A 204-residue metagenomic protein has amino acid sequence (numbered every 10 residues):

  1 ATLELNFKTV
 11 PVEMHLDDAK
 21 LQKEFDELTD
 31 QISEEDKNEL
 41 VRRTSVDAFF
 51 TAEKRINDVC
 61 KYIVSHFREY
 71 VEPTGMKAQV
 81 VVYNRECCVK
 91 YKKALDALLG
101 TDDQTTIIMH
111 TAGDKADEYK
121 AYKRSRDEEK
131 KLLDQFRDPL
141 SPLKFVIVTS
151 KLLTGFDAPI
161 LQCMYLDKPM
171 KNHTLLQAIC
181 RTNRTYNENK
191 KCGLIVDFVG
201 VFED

Functional and structural regions predicted by a protein language model:
A1-M76, K92-D96: Interdomain helical connector at the RecA1-RecA2 junction of SF1/SF2 helicase-like NTPases
A1-T2, N6, E13, A48 (+6 more regions): A general structural signal for short secondary-structure junctions and capping/turn motifs
E4-N6, E13-K20, V89-K90, A116 (+3 more regions): Short helix/loop capping segments that flank catalytic or ligand/cofactor-binding pockets
Y70-K77, D157-C163: Short, surface-exposed connector motifs at secondary-structure boundaries
M76-N84: Conserved RecA-like ASCE P-loop NTPase motor core of nucleic-acid helicases/translocases
Y83-L95, L99-T101, T105-M109: Gly/Pro-rich turn-and-neighbor structural signature
Q104, I108-D204: Conserved RecA-like P-loop NTPase helicase motor core
